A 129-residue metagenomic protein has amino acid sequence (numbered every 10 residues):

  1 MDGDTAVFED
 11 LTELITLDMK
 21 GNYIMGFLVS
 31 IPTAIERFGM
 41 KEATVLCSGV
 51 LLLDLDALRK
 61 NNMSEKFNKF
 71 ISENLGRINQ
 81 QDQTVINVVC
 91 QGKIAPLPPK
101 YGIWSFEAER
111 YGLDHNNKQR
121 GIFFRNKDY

Functional and structural regions predicted by a protein language model:
M1-Y129: Glycosyltransferase catalytic domains, chiefly GT-A lineage
